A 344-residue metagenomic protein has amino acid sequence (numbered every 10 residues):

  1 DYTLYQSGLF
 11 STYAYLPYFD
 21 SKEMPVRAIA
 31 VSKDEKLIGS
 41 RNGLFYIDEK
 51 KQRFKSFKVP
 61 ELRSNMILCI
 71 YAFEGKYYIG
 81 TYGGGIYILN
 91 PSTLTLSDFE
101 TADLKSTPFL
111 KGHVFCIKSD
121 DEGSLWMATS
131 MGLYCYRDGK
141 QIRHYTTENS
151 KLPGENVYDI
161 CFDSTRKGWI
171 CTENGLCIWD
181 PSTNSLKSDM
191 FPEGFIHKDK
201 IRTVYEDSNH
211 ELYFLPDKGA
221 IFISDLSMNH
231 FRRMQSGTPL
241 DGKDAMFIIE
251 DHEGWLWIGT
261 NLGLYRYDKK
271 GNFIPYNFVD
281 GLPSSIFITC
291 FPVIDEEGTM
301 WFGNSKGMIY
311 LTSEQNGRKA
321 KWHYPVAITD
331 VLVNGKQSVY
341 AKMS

Functional and structural regions predicted by a protein language model:
D1-R27, V31, P60-S64, S97 (+6 more regions): Residue-level "micro-hotspots" composed of small/polar
D1-T3, N42-F45, Y82-I86, M131-Y134 (+4 more regions): Loop/turn residues immediately N-terminal
Q6-L9, D48-Q52, N90-L94, R137-K140 (+4 more regions): Short loop/turn segments that connect beta-strands within beta-propeller blades
V31-D34, A72-G75, S119-E122, F162-R166 (+3 more regions): Residue-level detector of Asp-centered blade-edge/turn motifs that repeat once per structural unit in beta-propeller
E35-I38, K76-I79, S124-M127, K167-I170 (+3 more regions): Conserved beta-propeller blade signature
L44-D48, D120-E122, D163, C177-W179 (+4 more regions): Short beta-strand segments and strand-loop junctions that repeat across beta-rich extracellular domains
